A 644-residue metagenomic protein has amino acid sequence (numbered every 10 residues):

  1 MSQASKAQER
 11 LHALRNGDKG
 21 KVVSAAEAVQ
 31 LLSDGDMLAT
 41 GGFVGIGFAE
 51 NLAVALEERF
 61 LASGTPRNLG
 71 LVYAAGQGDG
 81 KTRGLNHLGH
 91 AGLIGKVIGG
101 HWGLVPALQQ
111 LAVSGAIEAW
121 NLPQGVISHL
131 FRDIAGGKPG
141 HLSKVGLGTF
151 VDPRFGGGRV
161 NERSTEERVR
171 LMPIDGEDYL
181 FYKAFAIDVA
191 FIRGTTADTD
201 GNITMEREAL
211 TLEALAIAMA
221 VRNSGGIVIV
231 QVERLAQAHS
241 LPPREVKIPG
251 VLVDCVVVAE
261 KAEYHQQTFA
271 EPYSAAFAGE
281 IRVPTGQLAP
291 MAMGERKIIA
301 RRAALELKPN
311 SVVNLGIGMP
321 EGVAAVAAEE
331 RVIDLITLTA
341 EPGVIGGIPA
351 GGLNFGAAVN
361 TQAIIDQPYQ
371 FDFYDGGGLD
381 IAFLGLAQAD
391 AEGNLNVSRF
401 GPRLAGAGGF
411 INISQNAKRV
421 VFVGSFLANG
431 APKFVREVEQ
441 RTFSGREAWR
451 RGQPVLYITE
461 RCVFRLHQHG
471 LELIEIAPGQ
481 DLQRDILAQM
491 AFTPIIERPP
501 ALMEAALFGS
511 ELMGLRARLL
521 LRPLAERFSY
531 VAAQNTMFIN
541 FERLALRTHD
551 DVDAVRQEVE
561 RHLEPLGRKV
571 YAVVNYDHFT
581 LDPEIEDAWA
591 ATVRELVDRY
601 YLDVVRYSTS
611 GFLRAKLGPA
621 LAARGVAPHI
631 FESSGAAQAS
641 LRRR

Functional and structural regions predicted by a protein language model:
S2-E9, A13, G17-Q30, V44-F60 (+5 more regions): Conserved phosphate- and dinucleotide-binding cores of soluble alpha/beta proteins, encompassing both enzyme active
V29, R67, A289-A292, K297 (+3 more regions): Glycine-rich phosphate/ribose-binding loops and adjacent secondary-structure elements that form binding surfaces
M37-G42, G70-Y73, V573-N575: Short glycine-rich or small-residue beta-strand-to-loop segments that form or flank ligand, phosphate, metal/Fe-S
L38-T40, V312-G316: Short glycine-rich phosphate-binding loop at a beta-alpha junction
G47-F60, V323-A324, R556-E560, A590-A591: Short, well-ordered amphipathic alpha-helices
F60-T65, E330-V332, L566, V597-D598 (+1 more regions): Short helix-capping segments at alpha-helix termini
V97, A525-R644: Amphipathic, Lys/Arg-enriched alpha-helical "gate/interface" segment within cytosolic domains that mediates
